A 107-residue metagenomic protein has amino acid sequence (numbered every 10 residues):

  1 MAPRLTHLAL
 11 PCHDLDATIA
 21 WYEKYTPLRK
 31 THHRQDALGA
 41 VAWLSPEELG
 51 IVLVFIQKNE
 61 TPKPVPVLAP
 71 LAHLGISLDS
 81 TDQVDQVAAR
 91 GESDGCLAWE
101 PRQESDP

Functional and structural regions predicted by a protein language model:
P3-H7, A69-H73: Short, solvent-exposed beta-strand edge segments and adjacent coil->beta transition regions
L10-V52, Q57: Core segments of cupin and vicinal oxygen chelate
H13-A17, L74-P107: Vicinal oxygen chelate
H32, Q57-E60, E100-S105: Short, well-ordered turn and helix-capping elements at secondary-structure junctions
Q35, P66-L68: Short glycine/proline-enriched turns and hinge-like loops at secondary-structure junctions
E47-V52, E60-P62, D79-V84: Short, charged/polar surface micro-motifs in flexible loops or helix N-caps
E48-G50, L68-L71: Short connector loops at helix/strand junctions that flank enzyme active sites, especially segments positioning acidic
